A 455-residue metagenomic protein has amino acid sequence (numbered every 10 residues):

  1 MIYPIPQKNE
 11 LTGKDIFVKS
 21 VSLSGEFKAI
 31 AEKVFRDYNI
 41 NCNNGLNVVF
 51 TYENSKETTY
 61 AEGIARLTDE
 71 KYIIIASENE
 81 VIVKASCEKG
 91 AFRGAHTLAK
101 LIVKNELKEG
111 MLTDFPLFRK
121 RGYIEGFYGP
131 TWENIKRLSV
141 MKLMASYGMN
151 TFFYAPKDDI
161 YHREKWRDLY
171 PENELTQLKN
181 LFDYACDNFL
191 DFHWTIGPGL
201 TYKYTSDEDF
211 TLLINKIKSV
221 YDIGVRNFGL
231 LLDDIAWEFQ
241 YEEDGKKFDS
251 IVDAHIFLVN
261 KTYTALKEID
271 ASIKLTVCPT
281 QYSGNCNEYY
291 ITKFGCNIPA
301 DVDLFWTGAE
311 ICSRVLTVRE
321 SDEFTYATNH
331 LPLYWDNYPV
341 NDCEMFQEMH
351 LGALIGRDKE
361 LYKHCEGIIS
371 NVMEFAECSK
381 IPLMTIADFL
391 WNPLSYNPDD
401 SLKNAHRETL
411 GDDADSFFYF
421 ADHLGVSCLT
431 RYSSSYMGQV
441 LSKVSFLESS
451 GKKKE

Functional and structural regions predicted by a protein language model:
M1-E78, S86, L107-L112: Acidic, contiguous N-terminal accessory segments
I2-K8, E70, W391-E455: C-terminal functional modules
L23-A29, V49-S55, K84-S86, G126-Y128 (+4 more regions): Structural motif
S77-E78, G148-M149, D187, T328-N329 (+1 more regions): Short, well-ordered loop/turn elements at secondary-structure boundaries
A91-A95, L181: Hydrophobic side chains in well-ordered alpha-helices
G94-R119, P130: N-terminal carbohydrate-binding accessory modules
V103, E164, R226, E238-Y396: Catalytic-core regions of glycoside hydrolase
I124-F305: Aromatic-lined carbohydrate-binding surfaces of glycoside hydrolases
